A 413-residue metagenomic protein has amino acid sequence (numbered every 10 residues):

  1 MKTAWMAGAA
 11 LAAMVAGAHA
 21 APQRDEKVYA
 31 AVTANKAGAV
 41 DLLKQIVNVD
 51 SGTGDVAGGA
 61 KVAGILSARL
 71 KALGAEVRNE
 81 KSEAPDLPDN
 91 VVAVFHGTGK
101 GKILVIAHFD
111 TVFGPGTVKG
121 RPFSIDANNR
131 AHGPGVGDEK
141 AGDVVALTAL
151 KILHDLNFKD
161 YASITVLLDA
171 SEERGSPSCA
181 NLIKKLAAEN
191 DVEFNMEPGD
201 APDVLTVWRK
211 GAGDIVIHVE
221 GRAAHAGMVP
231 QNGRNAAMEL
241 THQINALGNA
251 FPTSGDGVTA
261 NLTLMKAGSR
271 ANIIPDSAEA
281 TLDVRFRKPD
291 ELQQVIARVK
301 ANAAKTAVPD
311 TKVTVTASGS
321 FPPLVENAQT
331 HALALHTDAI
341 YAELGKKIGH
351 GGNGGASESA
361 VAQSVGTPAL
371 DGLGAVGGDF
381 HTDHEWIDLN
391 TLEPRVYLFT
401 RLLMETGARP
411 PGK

Functional and structural regions predicted by a protein language model:
M1-A7: Bacterial N-terminal signal peptides that target proteins for export
V15-G17: N-terminal signal peptide c-region/cleavage motif recognized by signal peptidases
A21-K27, D41, S51-G52, R69 (+4 more regions): Metal-dependent amide/peptide-bond hydrolase catalytic core, centered on the "pita-bread" metallohydrolase fold
A21-P134, I152-D160, S359: Acidic/His- and Gly-rich active-site-bordering loop/insert found across diverse amide/peptide-bond hydrolases
K102-L104, A131, D191-N195, V216: Short glycine-aspartate micro-motif
D110-A127, F194, W208-H218, A339: Acidic-glycine-rich active-site phosphate/pyrophosphate-binding loop
A131-V144, E173, R234-A237, W386-E393: Short, conserved micro-motifs enriched in small and acidic residues
G135, E139-A212, P411: Acidic/histidine-rich catalytic neighborhood of metal-dependent amide-processing enzymes
